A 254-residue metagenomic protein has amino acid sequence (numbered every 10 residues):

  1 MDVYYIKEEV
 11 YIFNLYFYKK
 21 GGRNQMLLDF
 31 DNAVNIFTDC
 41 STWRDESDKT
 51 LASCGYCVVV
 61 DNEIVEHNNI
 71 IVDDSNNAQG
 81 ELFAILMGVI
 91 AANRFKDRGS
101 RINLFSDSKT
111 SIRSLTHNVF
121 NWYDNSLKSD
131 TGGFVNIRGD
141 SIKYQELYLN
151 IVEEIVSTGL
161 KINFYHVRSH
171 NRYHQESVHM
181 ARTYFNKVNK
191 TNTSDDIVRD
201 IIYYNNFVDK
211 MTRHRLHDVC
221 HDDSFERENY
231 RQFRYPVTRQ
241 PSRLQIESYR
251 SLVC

Functional and structural regions predicted by a protein language model:
Y4-F83, M87-F95, Q175, R182-F185 (+2 more regions): RNase H-like nuclease fold core
T42-D48, L86-R199: RNase H catalytic domain
I71, G99-K109, S224-R234: Short alpha-helical "patches" and their helix-cap loops
D74-A78, L82, I137, S141 (+1 more regions): Flexible, glycine- and charge-enriched loops at secondary-structure boundaries
F185-D222: Acidic, His- and aromatic-enriched active-site or binding-groove loops in soluble protein domains that engage sugars
H214-C254: Acidic two-metal-ion nuclease catalytic site recognized across multiple nuclease folds, prominently DnaQ/RNase D-T
